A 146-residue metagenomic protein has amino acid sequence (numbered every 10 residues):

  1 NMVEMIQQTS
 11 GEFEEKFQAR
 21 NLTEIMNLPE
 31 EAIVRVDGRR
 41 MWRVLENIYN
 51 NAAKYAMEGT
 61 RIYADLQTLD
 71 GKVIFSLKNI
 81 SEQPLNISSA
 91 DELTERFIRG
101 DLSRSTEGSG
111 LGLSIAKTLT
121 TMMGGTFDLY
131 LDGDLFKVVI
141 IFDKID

Functional and structural regions predicted by a protein language model:
Q18, T23-I33: Conserved catalytic submotifs in the C-terminal HATPase_c
M41-W42: A residue-level detector for a conserved hydrophobic packing site within the catalytic ATP-binding domain
A52-A53: Short helix-loop "hinge" at the ATP-lid/N-box region of the Bergerat-fold HATPase_c
G59-G71: Short beta-strand/loop element within the Bergerat-fold HATPase_c
L85-I98: Short conserved segment of the HATPase_c
G112, A116: Short alpha-helical Gxxx[C/S/T] motif in the catalytic ATP-binding
G124-G125: Conserved glycine-rich
